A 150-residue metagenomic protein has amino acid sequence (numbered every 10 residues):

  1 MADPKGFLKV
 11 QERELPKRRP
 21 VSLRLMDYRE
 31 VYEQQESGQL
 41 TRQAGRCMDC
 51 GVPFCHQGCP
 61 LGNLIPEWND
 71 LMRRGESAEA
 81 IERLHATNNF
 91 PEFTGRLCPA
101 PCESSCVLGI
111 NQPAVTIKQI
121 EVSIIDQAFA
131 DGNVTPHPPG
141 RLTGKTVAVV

Functional and structural regions predicted by a protein language model:
M1-T146: Ferredoxin-type iron-sulfur electron-transfer modules and their immediate structural context
